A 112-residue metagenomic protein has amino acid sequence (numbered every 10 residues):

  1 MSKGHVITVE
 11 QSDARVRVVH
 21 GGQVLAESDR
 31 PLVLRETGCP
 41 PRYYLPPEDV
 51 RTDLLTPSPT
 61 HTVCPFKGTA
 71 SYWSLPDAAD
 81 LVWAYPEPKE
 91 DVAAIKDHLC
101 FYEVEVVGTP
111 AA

Functional and structural regions predicted by a protein language model:
M1-A112: Terminal leader/tail segments of proteins
